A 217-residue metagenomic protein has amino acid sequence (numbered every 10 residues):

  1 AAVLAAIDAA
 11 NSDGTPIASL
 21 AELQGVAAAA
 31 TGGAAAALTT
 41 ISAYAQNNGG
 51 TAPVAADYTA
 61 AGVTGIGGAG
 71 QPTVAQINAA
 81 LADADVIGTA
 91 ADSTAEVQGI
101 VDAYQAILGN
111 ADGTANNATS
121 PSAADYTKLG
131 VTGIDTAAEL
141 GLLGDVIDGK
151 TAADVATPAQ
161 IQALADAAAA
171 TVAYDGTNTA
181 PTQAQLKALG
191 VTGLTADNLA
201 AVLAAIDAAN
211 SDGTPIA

Functional and structural regions predicted by a protein language model:
A1-A217: General marker for long, soluble alpha-helical cores
